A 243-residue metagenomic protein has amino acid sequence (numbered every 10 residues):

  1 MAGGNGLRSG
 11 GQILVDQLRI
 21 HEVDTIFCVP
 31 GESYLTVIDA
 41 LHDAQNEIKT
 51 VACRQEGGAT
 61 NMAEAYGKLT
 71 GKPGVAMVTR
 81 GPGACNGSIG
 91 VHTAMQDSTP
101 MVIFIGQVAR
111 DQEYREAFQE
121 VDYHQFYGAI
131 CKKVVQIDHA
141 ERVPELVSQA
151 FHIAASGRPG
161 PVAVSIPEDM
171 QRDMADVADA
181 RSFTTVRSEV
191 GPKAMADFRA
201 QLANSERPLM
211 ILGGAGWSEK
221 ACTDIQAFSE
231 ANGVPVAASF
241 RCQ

Functional and structural regions predicted by a protein language model:
M1-Q243: N-terminal alpha/beta PP-like core and its mobile active-site loop of ThDP/TPP-dependent enzymes
